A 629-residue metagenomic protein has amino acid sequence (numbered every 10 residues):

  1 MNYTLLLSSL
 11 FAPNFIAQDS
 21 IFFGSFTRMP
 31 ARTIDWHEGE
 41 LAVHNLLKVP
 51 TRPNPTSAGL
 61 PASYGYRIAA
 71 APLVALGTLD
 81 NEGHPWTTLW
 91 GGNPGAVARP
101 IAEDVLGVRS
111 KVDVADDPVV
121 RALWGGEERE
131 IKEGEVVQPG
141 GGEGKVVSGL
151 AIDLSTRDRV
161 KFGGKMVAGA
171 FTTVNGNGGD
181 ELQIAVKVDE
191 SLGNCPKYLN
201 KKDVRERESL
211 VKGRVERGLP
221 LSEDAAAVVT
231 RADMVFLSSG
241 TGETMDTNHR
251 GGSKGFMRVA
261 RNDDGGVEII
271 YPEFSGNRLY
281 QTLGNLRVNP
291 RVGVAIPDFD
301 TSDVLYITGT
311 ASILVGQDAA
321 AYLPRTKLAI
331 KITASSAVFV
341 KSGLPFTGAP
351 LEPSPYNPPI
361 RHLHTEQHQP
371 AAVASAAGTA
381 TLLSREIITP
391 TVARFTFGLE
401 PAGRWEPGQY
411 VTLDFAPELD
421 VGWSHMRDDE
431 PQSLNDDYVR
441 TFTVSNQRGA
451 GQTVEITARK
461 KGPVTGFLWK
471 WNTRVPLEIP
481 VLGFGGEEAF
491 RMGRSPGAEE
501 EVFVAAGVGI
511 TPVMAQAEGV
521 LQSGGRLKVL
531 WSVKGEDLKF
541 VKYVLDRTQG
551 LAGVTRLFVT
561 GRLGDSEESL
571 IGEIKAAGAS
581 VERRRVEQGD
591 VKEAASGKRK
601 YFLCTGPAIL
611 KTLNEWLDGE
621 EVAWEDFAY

Functional and structural regions predicted by a protein language model:
M1-P30, H362-A377, G550, G561-D565 (+3 more regions): Eukaryotic N-terminal low-complexity, Ser/Thr- and Lys/Arg-rich leader segments that predominantly function as
F11, D19-L73, G141-E143, T156-F236 (+7 more regions): C-terminal edge-of-domain segments
V74, H84-S155, G252-D300: A short mixed-secondary-structure module that forms the rim of ligand-binding clefts
V74-T78, V146-L154, L237, V292-P297 (+2 more regions): Short conserved beta-strand and strand-loop elements enriched in small hydrophobics with frequent Asp/Gly
R109-D113, F274-N277, T333-S335, T396-A402 (+1 more regions): A structural micro-motif recognizing beta-strand termini and the immediately following turn/loop segments
S110-V112, A151-D153, G164-A168, K187-E190 (+10 more regions): Short, structured patches in soluble enzyme cores that scaffold and shape functional sites
P272, Y280-G284, R291, A295-P297 (+2 more regions): FNR/FR-type flavoprotein reductase catalytic core
V373-E478, S532-G535, L545, V559-E568: Ferredoxin-reductase
